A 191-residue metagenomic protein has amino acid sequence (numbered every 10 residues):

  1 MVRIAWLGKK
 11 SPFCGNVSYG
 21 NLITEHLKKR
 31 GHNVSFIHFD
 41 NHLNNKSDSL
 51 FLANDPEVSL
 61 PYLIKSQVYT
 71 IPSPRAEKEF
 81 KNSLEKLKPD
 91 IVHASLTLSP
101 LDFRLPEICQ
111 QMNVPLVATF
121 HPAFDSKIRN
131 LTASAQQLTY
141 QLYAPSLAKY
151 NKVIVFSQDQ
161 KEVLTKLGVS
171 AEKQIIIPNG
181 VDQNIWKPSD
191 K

Functional and structural regions predicted by a protein language model:
M1-L43, M112-V114: N-terminal subdomain of nucleotide-sugar transferases
D40, D159, G180: Carbohydrate-associated surface elements
S47-K81, A135: A short, charged, and often flexible helix/loop element on the N-terminal side of the glycosyltransferase catalytic
L87: Active-site charged/polar residues at nucleotide-handling catalytic sites that mediate phosphoryl, nucleotidyl
I91-V114, A118-F120, D125: An aromatic- and histidine-rich active-site surface loop
P115-V117, F124-K149, K187: Nucleotide-sugar donor phosphate/pyrophosphate-binding loop at the beta->alpha transition of glycosyltransferases
K149-S157, I175: A short beta-strand/loop micro-motif in the catalytic core of glycosyltransferases that engages the nucleotide-sugar
T165, V181-K191: Acidic anion/phosphate-binding donor-loop and adjacent secondary structure in glycosyltransferase catalytic cores
